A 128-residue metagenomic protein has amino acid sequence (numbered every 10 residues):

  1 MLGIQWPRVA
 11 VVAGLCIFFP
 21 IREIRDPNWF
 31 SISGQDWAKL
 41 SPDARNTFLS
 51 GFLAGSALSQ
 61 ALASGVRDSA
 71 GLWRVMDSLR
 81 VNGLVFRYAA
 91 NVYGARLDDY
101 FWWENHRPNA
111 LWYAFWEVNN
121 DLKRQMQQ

Functional and structural regions predicted by a protein language model:
M1-V11: N-terminal Sec-pathway targeting helices
V12-C16: Bacterial N-terminal signal peptides
I17-I21, M126-Q128: N-terminal soluble segments of membrane proteins
E23-S50: Immediate post-signal-peptide N-terminus of mature secreted/exported proteins
D26-G34, L58-Q128: Compact alpha-helical subdomains of small soluble proteins
